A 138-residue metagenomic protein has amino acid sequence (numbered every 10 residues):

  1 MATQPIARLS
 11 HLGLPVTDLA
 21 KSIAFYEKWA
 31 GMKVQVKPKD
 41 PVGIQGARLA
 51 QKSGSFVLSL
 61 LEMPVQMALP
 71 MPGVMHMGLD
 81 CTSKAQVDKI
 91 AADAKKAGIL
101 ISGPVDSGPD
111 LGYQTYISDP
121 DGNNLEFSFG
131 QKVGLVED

Functional and structural regions predicted by a protein language model:
M1-A2, L61-M67: Short beta-strand/turn micro-motifs at beta-sheet edges
M1-K21, V74-L79, Q131-D138: N-terminal beta-strand motif that seeds the catalytic metal site of vicinal oxygen chelate
A2-P5, K37, A91-D138: Vicinal oxygen chelate
I6, G13-L58: Core segments of cupin and vicinal oxygen chelate
S22, Y26, V87, A94: Hydrophobic pocket/interface hotspot
G43, G73, L111: Exposed loop/turn and edge beta-strand positions of beta-sandwich/beta-sheet ligand-binding modules
L79-D88: Mid-chain, well-packed structural core segment of small domains
